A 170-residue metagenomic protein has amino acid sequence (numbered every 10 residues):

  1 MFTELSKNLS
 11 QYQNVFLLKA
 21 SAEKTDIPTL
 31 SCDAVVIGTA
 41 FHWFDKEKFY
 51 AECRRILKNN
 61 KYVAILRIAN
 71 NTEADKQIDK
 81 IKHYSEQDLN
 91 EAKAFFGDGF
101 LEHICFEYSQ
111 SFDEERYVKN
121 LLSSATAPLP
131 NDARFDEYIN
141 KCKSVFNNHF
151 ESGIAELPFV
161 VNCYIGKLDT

Functional and structural regions predicted by a protein language model:
M1-T25: Class I SAM-dependent methyltransferase SAM/SAH-binding core
S10, D45, K58, G97: Short conserved AdoMet
E23-V35: A short acidic, Gly/Pro-enriched loop at the edge of an enzyme's catalytic core that lines a small-molecule cofactor
D33-K48, A69: A short SAM/SAH-binding and catalytic strip from SAM-dependent methyltransferases
E47-K61: A short glycine-rich, Lys/Arg-flanked "PGG" loop and its adjoining helix->strand segment in the class I
Y62-E91: Conserved class I S-adenosyl-L-methionine
I81-T170: Conserved Class I S-adenosyl-L-methionine
